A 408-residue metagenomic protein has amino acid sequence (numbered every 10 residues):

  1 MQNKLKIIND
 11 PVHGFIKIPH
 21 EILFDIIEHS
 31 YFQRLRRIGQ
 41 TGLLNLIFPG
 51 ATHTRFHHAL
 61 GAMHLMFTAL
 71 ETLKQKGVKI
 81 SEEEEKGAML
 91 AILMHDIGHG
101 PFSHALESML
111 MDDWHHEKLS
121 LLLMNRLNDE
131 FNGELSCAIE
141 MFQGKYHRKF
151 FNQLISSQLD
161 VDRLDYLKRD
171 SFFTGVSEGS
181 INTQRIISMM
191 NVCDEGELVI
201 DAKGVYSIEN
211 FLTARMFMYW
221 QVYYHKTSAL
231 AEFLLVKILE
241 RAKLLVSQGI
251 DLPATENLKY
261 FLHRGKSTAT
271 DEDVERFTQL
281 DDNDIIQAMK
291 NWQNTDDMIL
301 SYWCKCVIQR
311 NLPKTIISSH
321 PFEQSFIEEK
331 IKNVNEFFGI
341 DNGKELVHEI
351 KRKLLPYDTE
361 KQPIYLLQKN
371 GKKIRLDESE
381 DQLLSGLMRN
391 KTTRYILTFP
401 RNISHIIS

Functional and structural regions predicted by a protein language model:
M1-G87, P101-S408: Histidine-centered, transition-metal-coordinating active-site segments
A88-L93: Short alpha-helical catalytic segment bearing the HExxH-like zincin motif of zinc-dependent metalloproteases
M94, G98-H99: Short active-site segment of divalent metal-dependent hydrolases/proteases that encodes the spacing between
